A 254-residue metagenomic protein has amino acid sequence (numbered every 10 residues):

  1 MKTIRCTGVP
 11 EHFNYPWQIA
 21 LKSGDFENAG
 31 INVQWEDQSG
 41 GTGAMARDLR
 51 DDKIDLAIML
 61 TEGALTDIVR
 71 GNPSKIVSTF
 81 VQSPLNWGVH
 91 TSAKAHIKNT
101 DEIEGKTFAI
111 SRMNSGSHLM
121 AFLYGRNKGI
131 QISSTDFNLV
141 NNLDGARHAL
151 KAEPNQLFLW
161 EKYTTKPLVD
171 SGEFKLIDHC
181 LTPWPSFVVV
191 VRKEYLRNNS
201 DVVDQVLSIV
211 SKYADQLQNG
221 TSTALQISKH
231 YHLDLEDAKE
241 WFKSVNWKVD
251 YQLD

Functional and structural regions predicted by a protein language model:
K2-I130, F137-V140, Q156-K162, E173-L181: Short, glycine-/small- and polar/acidic-enriched structural segments that line small-molecule recognition paths
T3, G105-K106, S186-V188, N246: Short, solvent-exposed beta-strand edge segments and adjacent coil->beta transition regions
T7, Q82-T91, D170-Y195, N199 (+2 more regions): Periplasmic-binding protein-like
L21, L49, I68, L150 (+3 more regions): Hydrophobic residues in alpha-helical segments
A44, D48, G116, M120 (+8 more regions): Extracytoplasmic/secreted proteins, especially bacterial periplasmic and envelope-associated proteins
Y163-T164, P183, Y231, V245: Glycine-rich beta-alpha junction loops
N198-D254: Secondary-structure end/capping motifs
